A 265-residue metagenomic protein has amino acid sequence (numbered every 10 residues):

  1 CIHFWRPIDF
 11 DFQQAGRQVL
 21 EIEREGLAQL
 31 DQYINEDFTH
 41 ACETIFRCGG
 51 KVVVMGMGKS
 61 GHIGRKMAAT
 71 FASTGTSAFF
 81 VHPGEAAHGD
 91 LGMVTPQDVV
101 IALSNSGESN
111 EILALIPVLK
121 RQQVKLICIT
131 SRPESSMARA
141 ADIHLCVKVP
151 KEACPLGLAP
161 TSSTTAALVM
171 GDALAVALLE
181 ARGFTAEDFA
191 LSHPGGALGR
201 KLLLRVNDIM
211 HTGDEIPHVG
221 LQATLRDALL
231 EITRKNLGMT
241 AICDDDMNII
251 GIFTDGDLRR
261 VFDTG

Functional and structural regions predicted by a protein language model:
W5, D11-R47: An N-terminal, well-structured beta->alpha segment
I22-G26, L30-Y33, C48, T74 (+8 more regions): Change "in soluble alpha/beta enzymes" to "in soluble alpha/beta proteins
E23, G56, I101, L174 (+3 more regions): Terminal peptide-recognition signature
F46, G50-V169, A175-L178: Glycine-rich phosphate-binding loops that contact phosphosugars or nucleotide phosphates
T185, A190-D214, I249-G265: Tandem CBS (Bateman) regulatory domains
H218-N236, F262: The conserved cystathionine-beta-synthase
N236-L237, G251: Glycine- and Gly-Pro-enriched alpha-helical subdomains that act as flexible, kink-prone "lid/hinge" or packing modules
